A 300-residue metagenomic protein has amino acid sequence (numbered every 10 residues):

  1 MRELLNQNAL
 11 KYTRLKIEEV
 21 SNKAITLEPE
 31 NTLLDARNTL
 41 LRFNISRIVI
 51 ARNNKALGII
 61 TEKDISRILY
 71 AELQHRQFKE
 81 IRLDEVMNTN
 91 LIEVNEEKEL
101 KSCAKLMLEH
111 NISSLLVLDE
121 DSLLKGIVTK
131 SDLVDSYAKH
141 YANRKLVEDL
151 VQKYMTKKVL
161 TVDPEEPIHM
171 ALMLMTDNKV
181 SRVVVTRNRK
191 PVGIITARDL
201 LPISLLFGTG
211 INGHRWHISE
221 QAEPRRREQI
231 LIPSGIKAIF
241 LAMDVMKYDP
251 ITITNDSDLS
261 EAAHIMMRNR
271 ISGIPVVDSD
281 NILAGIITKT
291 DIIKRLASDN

Functional and structural regions predicted by a protein language model:
M1-N300: Tandem CBS (Cystathionine beta-synthase) repeat/Bateman regulatory domains
